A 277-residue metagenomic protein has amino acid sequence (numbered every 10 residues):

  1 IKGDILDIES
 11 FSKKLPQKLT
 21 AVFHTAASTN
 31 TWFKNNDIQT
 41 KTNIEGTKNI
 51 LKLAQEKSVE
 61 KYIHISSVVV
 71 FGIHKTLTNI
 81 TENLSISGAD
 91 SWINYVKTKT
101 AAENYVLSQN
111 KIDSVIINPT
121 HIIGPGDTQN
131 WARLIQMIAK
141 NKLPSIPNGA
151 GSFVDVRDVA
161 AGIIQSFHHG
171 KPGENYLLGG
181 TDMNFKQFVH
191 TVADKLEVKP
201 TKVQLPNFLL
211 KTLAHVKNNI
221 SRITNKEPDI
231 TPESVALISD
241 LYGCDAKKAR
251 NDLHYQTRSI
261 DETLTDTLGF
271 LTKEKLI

Functional and structural regions predicted by a protein language model:
I1-E45, N49, L53-E56: NAD(P)H-binding glycine-rich loop region in Rossmannoid oxidoreductase-like domains and their noncatalytic homologs
T31, V68-T78, I122-T128: Conserved catalytic-site region of short-chain dehydrogenase/reductase
T42-N94: Conserved Rossmann-fold NAD(P)-dependent oxidoreductase catalytic core, especially the SDR/UDP-sugar
N49, A101, N130, P147-H168 (+1 more regions): Substrate-positioning beta->alpha
T98: Active-site helix of classical SDR
E103-P125: Conserved beta-loop-beta element that borders a ligand/cofactor-binding pocket
G162-I230, A246, N251, S259-I277: Mid/C-terminal beta-alpha module of Rossmann-like enzyme folds, strongest in SDR-family dehydrogenases/epimerases
